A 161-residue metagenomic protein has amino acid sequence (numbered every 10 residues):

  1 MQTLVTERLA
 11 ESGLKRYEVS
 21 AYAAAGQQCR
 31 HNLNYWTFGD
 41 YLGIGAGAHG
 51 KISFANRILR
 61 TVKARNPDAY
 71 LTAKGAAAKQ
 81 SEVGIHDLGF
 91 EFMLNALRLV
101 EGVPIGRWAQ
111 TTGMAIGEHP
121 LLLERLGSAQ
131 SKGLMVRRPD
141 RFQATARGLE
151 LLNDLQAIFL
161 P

Functional and structural regions predicted by a protein language model:
M1-M114: C-terminal scaffold of the Radical SAM
D87-L94, L123, L149, N153: Non-catalytic, well-ordered alpha-helical scaffold segments
A115-Q130: Short amphipathic alpha-helical interaction segments
Q130-D140: A short, conserved structural fragment
R141-A146: Minor-groove-contacting beta-hairpin "wing" of winged helix-turn-helix DNA-binding domains
R147-P161: Short, amphipathic alpha-helical interaction segments positioned at domain boundaries
